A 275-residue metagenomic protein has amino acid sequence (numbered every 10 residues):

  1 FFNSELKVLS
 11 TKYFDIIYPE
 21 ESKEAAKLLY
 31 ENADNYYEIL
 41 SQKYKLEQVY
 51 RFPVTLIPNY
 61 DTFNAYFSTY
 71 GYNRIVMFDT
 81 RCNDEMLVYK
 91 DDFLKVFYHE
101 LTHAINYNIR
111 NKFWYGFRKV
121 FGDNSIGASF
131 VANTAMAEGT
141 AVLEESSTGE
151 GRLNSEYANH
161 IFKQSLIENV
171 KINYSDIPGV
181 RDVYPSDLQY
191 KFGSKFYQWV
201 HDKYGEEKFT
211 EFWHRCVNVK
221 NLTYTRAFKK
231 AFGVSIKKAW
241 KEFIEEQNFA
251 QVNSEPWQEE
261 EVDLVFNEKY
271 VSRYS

Functional and structural regions predicted by a protein language model:
F1-G127, N133, A141: Juxtacatalytic substrate-recognition/specificity segment
D15-I17, D176-I177, E206: A short alpha-helix capping/helix-coil boundary motif
Y72-N73, E85-V96, A104, I109-K203 (+1 more regions): Acidic/His/Gly-enriched intrinsically disordered linker/tail segments that often contain short helix/coil "MoRF-like"
G205-R215: Amphipathic, charged-and-aliphatic alpha-helical interface segments that function as noncatalytic docking
D263-S275: Beta-strand-rich domains and repeat architectures in extracellular enzymes and scaffolds, especially beta-propellers
